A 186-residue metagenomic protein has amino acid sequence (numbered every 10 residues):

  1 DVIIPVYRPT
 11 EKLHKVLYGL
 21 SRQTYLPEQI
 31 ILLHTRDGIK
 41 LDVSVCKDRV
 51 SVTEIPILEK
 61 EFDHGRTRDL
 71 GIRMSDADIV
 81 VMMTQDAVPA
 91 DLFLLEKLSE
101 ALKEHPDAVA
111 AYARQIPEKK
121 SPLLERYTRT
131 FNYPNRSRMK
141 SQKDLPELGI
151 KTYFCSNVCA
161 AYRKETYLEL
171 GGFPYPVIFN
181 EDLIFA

Functional and structural regions predicted by a protein language model:
D1, Q29, I184: Cell-envelope/extracellular polymer assembly enzymes that use nucleotide-activated donors
P9-R22: Short, well-formed alpha-helical segments that are part of the catalytic scaffolds of diverse glycosyltransferases
P27-G38, P56-I57: Short beta-strand/loop segment that forms part of the nucleotide-sugar
L58-S75: Glycine-rich, basic loop-to-helix element that forms the pyrophosphate-binding segment of sugar-nucleotide handling
V80: Short aromatic/hydrophobic "clamp" motif used to bind/position activated sugar donors
L92-R126: Conserved donor NDP-sugar-binding/catalytic core segment of glycosyltransferases
Q142-Y162, I178, I184: A recurrent flexible, glycine/aromatic-enriched loop bordering the glycosyltransferase active site that acts as
L168-A186: Donor nucleotide-sugar recognition loop
